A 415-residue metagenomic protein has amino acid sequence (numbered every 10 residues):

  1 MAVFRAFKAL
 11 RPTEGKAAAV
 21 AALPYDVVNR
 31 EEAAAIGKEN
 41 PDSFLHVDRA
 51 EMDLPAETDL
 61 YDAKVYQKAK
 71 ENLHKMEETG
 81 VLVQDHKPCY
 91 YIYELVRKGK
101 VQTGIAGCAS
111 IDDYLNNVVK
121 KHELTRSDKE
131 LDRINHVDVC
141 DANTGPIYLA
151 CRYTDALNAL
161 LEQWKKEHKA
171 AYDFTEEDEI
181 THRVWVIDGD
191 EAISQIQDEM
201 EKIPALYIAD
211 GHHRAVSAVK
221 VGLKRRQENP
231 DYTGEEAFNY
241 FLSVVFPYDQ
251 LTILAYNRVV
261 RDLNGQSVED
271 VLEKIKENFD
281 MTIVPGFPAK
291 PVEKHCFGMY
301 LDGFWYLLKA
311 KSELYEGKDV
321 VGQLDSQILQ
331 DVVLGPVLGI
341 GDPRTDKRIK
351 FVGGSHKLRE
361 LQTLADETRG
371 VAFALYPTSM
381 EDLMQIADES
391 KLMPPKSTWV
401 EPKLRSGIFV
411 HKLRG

Functional and structural regions predicted by a protein language model:
M1-G415: Surface-exposed, charge/polar-rich loops and edge strands
